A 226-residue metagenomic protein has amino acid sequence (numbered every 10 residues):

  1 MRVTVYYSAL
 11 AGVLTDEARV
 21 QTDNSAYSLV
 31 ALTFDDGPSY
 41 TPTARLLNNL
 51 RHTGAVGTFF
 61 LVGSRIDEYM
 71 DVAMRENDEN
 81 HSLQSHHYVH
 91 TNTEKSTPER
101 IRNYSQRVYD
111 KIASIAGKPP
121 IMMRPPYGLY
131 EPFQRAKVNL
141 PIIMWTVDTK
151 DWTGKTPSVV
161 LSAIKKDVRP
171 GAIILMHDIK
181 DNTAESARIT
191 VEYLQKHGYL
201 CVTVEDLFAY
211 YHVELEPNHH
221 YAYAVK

Functional and structural regions predicted by a protein language model:
R2-S96, R100-R107, K111-S114, A209: Active-site beta->alpha N-cap acidic-glycine motif
R45, D67-E68, D78, T91-Y221: Catalytic domains of cell-wall/extracellular-matrix polysaccharide-remodeling enzymes, centered on de-N-acetylation
V225-K226: Short, solvent-exposed mixed-charge patches
